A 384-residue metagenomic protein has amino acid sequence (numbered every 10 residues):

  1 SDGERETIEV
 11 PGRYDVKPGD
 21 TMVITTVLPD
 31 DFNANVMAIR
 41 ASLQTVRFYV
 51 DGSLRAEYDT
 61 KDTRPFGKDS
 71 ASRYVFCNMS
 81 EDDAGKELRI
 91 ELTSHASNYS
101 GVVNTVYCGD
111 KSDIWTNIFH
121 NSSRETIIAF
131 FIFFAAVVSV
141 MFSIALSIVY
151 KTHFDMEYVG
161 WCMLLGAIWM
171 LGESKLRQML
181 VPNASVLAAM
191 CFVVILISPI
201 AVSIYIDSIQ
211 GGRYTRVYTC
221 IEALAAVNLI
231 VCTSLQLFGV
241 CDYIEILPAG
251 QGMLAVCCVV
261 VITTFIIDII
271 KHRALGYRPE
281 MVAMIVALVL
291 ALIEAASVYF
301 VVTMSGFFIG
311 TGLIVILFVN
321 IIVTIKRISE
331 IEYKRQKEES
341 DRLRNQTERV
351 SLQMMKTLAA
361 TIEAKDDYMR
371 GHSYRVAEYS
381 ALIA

Functional and structural regions predicted by a protein language model:
S1-D31: Extended carbohydrate-recognition surfaces in non-catalytic/accessory domains of CAZymes and lectin-like proteins
S1-R13, E91-H120: Accessory carbohydrate-binding/adhesion or oligomerization-edge regions at the termini of glycan-active proteins
V27-V50, L88-I90: Aromatic-lined ligand-binding clefts that engage carbohydrates, nucleic acids, or primary amines
V46, V50-E87, L92-N104: Beta-strand-rich ligand-recognition modules
D110, T116-Y150, P248-I270, G310: First transmembrane helix
V138-I168: Juxtamembrane interface at the cytosolic side of transmembrane helices
A167-R342: Interfacial "cap-and-anchor" motif at the non-cytosolic start of specific transmembrane alpha-helices
Y333-A384: Acidic/His-rich, divalent-metal-binding segments that scaffold phosphate/diphosphate chemistry
